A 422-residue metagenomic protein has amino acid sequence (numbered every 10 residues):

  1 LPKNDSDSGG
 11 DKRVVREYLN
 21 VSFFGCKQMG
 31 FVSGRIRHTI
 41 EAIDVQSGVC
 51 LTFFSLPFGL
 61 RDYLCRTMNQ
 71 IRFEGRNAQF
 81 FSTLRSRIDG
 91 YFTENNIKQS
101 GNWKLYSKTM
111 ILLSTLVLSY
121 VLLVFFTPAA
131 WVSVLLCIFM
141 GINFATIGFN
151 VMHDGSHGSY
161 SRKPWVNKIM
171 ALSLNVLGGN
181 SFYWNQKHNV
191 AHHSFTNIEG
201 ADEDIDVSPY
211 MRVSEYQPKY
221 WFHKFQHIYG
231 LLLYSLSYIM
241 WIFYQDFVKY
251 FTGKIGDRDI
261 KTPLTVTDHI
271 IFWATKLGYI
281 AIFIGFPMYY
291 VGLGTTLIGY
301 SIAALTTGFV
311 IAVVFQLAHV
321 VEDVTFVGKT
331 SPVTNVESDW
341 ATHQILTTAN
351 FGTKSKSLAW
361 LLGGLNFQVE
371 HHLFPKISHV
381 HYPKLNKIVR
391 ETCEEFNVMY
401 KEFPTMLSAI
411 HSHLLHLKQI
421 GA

Functional and structural regions predicted by a protein language model:
K3, R16-Y18, A42-D44: Intrinsic low-complexity, disordered N-terminal segments enriched in polar/charged/small residues
V14-Y18, F23, H38-T39: Periodic, rod-like helical contexts
T39-A42, T52, T67: Ala/Thr-enriched low-complexity intrinsically disordered regions
N69-G90, I239-T252: Short, charged cytosolic
S100-G148, N175-V176, H227-I239, P263-V314: Alpha-helical bilayer-embedded segments of polytopic membrane proteins, i.e., transmembrane/intramembrane helices
F139-P263, P332-G421: Membrane-embedded catalytic scaffold of the fatty acid hydroxylase/desaturase
